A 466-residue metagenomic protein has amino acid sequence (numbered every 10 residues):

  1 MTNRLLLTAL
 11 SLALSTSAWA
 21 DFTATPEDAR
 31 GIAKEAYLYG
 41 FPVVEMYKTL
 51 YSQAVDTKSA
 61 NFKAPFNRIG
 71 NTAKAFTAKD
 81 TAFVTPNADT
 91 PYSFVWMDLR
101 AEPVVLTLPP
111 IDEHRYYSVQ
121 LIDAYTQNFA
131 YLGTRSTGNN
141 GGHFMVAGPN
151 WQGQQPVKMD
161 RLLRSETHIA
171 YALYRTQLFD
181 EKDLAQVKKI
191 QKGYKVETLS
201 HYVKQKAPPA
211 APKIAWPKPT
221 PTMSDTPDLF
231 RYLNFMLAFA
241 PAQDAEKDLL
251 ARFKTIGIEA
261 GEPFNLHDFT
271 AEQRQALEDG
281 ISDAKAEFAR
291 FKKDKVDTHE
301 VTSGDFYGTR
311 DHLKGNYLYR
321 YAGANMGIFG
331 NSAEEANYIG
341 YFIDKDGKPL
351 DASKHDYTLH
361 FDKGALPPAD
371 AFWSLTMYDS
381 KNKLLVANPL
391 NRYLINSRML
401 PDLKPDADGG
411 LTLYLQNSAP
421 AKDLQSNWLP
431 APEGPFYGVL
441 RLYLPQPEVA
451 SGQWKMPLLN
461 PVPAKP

Functional and structural regions predicted by a protein language model:
M1-W19: Gram-negative bacterial Sec-dependent N-terminal signal peptides
D21-P466: A compositional/structural signature for long, glycine/proline-rich flexible linkers and loops on extracytoplasmic
